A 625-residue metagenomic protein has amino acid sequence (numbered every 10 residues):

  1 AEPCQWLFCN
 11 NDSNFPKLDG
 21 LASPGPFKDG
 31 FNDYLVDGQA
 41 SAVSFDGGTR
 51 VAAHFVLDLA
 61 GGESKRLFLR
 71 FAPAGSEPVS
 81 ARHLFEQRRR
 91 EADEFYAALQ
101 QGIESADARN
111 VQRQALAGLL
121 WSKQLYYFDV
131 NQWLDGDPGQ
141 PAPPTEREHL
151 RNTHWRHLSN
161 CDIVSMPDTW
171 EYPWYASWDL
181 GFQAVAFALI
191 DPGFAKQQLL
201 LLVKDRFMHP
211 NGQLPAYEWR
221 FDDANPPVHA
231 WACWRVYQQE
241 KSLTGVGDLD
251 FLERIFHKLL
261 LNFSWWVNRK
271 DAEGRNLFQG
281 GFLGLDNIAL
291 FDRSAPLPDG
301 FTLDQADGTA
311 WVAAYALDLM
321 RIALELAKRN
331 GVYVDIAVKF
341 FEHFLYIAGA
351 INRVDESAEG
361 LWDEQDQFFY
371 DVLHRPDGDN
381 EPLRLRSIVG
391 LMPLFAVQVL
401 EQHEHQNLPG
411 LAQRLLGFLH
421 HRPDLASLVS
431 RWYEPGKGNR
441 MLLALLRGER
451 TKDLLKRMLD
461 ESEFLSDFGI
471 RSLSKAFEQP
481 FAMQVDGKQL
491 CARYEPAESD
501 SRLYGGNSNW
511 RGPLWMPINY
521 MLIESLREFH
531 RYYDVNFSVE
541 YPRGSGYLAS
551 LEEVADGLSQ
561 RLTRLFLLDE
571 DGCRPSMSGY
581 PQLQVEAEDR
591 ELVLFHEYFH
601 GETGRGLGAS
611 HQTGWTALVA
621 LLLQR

Functional and structural regions predicted by a protein language model:
A1-R625: Acidic, mature catalytic/reactive cores of soluble proteins
